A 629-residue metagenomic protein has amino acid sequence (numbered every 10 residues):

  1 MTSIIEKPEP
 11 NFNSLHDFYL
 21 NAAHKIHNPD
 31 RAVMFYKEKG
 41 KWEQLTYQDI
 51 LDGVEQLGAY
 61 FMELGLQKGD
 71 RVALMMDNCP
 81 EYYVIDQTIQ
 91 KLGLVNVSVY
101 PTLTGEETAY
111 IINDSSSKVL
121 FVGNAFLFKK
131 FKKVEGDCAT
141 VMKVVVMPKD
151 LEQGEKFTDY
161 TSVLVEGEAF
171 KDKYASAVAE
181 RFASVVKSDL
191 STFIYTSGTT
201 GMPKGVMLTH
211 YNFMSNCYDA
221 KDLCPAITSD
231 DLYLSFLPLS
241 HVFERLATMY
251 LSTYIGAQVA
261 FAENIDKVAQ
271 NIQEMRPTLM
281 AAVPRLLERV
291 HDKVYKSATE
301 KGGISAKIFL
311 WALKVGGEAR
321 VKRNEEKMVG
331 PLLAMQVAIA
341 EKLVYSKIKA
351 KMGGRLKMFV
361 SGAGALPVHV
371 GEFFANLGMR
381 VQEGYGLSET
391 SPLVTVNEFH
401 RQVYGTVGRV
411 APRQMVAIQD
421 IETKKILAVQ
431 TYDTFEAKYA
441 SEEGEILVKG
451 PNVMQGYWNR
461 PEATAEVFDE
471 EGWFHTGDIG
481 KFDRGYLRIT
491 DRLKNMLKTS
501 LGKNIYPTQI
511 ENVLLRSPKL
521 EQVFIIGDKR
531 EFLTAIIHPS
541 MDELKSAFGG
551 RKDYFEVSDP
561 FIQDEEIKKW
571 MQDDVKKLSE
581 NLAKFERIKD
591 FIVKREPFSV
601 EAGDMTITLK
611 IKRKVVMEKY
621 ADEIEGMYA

Functional and structural regions predicted by a protein language model:
D30-A32, E168-Y195, M202, A226-L232: Conserved pre-ATP/AMP-binding loop-to-beta segment of ANL
V33-C79, Y83-Q87, T104-A109, D159-L164 (+1 more regions): Conserved AMP-binding/adenylate-forming core of the ANL superfamily
K39, F128-K187, V294-Y345: ANL superfamily adenylate-forming
Q44-Q48, A183, S191-C217: Conserved AMP-binding A3 loop
L64, K91-E166, W570, K576: Structural core segment of the AMP-binding/adenylate-forming
M214-L232, L239-Y345, R355: Conserved AMP-binding/adenylation subdomain of ANL enzymes
T434-T499: Conserved ATP-binding/catalytic segment of the ANL
L497, Q522-I525, K569-A629: Conserved C-terminal "lid"/linker of ANL adenylate-forming enzymes
